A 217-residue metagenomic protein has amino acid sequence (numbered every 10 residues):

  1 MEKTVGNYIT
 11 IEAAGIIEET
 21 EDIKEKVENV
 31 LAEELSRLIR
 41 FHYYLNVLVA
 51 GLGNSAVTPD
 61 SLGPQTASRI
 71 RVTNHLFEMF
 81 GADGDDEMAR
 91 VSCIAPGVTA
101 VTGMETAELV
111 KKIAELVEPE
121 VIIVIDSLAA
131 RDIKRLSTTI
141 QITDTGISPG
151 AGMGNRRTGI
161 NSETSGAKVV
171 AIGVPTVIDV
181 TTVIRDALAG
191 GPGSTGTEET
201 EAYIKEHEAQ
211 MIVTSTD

Functional and structural regions predicted by a protein language model:
M1-Y44: Extended, charged alpha/beta regions that create polyanion-binding interfaces
G6, D22, K26, V30 (+5 more regions): Conserved active-site and cofactor/substrate-binding residues in soluble primary-metabolism enzymes
T10-A14, N46-V57, C93-G97: Short glycine-rich or small-residue beta-strand-to-loop segments that form or flank ligand, phosphate, metal/Fe-S
L52-D60, A100, S127-R131: Gly/Ser/Thr-rich loops at beta-strand to alpha-helix junctions that form or flank small-molecule/cofactor-binding
N54-A89, C93: Glycine-rich phosphate/diphosphate-binding loop of Rossmann-like nucleotide-binding domains
T58, A107, K112-V117, V121-V124 (+1 more regions): Internal active-site segments that recognize and position negatively charged phosphoryl groups and nucleotide moieties
G84-A114: A structural-propensity feature for long, helix-poor, extended segments
I94-A95, V124-D217: A structural signal for small-residue-enriched, beta-sheet-centric alpha/beta enzyme cores and oligomeric scaffold folds
